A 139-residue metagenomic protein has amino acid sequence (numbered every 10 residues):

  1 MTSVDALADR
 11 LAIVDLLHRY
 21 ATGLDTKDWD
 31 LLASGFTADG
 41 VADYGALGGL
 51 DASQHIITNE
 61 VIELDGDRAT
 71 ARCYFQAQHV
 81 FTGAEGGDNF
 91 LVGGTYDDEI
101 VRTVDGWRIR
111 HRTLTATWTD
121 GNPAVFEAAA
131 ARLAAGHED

Functional and structural regions predicted by a protein language model:
M1-T22, T26-A38: Short, low-complexity N-terminal intrinsically disordered segments enriched in polar/charged residues
D5-L7, H18, L47, T82-E85: Short secondary-structure boundary micro-motifs
D25-K27, Y44, F75: Generic helix-packing signal
D39-V41, T113: Ser/Thr- (and often Asn-) enriched beta-sheet segments in non-cytosolic proteins
V41-G48: A short gly/proline-enriched turn/hairpin at secondary-structure junctions
D51-D139: A beta-strand edge to alpha-helix "cap/lid" segment located at domain peripheries
